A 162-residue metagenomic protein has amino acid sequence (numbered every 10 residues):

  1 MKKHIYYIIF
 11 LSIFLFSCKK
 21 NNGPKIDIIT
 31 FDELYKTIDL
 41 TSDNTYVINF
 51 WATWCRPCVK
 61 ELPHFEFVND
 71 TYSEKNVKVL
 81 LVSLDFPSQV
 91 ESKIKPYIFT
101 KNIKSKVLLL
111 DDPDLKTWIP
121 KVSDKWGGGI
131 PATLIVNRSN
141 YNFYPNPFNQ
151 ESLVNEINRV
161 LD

Functional and structural regions predicted by a protein language model:
H4-F14: Sec-dependent N-terminal signal peptides
C18-T41, S105: N-terminal "domain-start" segment that seeds a small globular fold
D39-R56: Short active-site neighborhood of thiol/selenol oxidoreductases, capturing the structured segment around
I48, L80-V82, L108: Rossmann-like NAD(H)/NADP(H) cofactor-binding core
V59-E61: Detector for the c-type heme attachment site
P63-K101, L115-P120: Structural microenvironment flanking redox-active thiols in thiol-disulfide oxidoreductases
Y97-I130, R138: Short, internal strand/loop/helix patches that form the active-site neighborhood or redox-interaction surface
I130-D162: Thiol-/selenol-based redox modules, centered on thioredoxin-like and closely related oxidoreductase domains
